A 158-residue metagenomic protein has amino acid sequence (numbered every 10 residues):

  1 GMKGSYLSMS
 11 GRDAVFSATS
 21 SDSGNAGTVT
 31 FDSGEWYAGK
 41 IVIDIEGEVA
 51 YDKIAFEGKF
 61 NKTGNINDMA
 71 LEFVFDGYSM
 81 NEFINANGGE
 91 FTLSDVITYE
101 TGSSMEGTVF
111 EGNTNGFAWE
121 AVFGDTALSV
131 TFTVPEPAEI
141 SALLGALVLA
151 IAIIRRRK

Functional and structural regions predicted by a protein language model:
G1-E90: Extracellular beta-strand/loop-rich repeat segments of large surface/secreted proteins
K3, F16, S20, T28-V29 (+4 more regions): Short stretches within intrinsically disordered, low-complexity N-terminal or propeptide regions
S5, G27, A55, N115-F117 (+2 more regions): Residue-level detector of intrinsically disordered/flexible regions characterized by low predicted structural confidence
K40, E46, T63-V134, L147: Extracellular/surface-exposed low-complexity segments
Y51-D52, L93, E139-A142: Intrinsically disordered, low-complexity segments enriched in glycine/proline and serine/threonine
E136-I154: A short, hydrophobic C-terminal helix/tail in secreted or cell-surface proteins
